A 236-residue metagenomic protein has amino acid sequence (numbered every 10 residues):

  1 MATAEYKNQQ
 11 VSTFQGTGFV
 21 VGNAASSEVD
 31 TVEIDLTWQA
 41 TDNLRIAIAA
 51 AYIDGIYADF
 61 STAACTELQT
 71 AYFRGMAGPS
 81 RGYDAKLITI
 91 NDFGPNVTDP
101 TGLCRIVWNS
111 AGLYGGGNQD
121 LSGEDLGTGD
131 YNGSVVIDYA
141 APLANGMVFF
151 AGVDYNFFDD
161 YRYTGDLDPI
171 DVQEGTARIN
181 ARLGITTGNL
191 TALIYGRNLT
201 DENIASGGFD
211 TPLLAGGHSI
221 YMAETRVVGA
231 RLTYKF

Functional and structural regions predicted by a protein language model:
M1-A2, Y195: Predominantly extracellular/luminal cell-surface or secreted proteins
T3-A4, G22-G165, T233-K235: Gram-negative outer-membrane beta-barrel transporters
N8-T17, I53, A58-C65, Y161-P169 (+1 more regions): Outer-membrane beta-barrel translocator domains and adjoining extracellular loop/strand segments of Gram-negative
Q15-T17, A25-D30, Q39, L126-D130 (+2 more regions): Transmembrane beta-barrel outer-membrane domains
T37, G184-I185: Well-ordered beta-strand positions
L121-G123, P169, G217-S219: Short, P/G- and charge-enriched loop/turn segments at secondary-structure junctions
N156-T164, I185-F236: C-terminal beta-signal and adjacent terminal beta-strands/loops of Gram-negative outer-membrane beta-barrel proteins
I179-L183: Feature captures outer-membrane beta-barrel proteins of Gram-negative bacteria and organelles
